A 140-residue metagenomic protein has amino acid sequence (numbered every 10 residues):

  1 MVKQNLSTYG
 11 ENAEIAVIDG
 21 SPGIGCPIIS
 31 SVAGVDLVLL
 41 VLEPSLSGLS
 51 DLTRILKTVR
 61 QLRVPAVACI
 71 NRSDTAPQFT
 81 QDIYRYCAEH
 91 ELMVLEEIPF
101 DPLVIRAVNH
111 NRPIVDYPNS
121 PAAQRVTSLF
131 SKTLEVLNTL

Functional and structural regions predicted by a protein language model:
M1-I28: Switch II (G3) loop of P-loop NTPases
T8, G25-L46: Inter-motif core of Ras-like GTPase G domains
I18, L40, A68-I70: Structural beta-sheet core signal
I18-G20, G34, S73: Glycine-rich phosphate-binding loops of nucleotide-dependent enzymes
G20-G25, S45-T53: A general structural motif
I28-I29, L52-T53, T80-Q81: Conserved strand-to-helix beginnings and helix N-cap segments that scaffold or border functional pockets
T58-L140: C-terminal lobe/tail of nucleotide-utilizing enzymes
